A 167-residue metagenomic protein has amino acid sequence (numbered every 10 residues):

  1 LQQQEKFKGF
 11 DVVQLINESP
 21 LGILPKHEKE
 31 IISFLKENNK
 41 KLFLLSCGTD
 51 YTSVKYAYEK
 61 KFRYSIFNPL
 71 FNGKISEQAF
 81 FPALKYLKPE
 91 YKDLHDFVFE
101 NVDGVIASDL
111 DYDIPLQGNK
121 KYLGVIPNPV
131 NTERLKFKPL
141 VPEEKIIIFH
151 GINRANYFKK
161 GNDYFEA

Functional and structural regions predicted by a protein language model:
E5-H27, K41-L45: Short N-terminal targeting/anchoring amphipathic segment
F7, K60-R63, H95-E100: A conserved, positively charged/aromatic
L21-L24, D50-K55, D113-Q117, E133-R134 (+1 more regions): Short catalytic/ligand-binding loop motif for oxyanion handling, primarily in non-cytosolic enzymes, centered on
L35-F43, V102-D103: A short helix->loop->beta-strand "cap" motif at the edges of active sites that frequently abuts
L44-K88: Acceptor-binding helix/loop patch of EC 2.4 sugar-transfer enzymes, predominantly nucleotide-sugar-dependent
S53-V54, P82-L123: A short, active-site helix/loop in glycosyltransferases that binds the activated sugar's phosphate group
V54-E59, Q117-K120, F137-P139, N162: Short aromatic-enriched loop/helix-cap "lid" or pocket-rim segments at secondary-structure transitions that line
G124-V130, R134-K160, E166: Conserved donor-binding/catalytic core segment of Leloir-type glycosyltransferases
